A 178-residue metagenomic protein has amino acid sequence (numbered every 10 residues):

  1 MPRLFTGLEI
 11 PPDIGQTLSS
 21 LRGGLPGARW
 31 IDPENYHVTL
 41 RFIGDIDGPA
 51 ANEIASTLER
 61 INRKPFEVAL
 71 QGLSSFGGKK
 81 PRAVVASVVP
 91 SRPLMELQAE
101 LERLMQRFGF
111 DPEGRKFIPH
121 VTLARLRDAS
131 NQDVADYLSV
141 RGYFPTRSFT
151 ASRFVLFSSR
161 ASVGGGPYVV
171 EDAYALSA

Functional and structural regions predicted by a protein language model:
M1-A178: Histidine-dependent nucleotide/RNA phosphoesterase domain, centered on the 2H-phosphoesterase fold with its duplicated
